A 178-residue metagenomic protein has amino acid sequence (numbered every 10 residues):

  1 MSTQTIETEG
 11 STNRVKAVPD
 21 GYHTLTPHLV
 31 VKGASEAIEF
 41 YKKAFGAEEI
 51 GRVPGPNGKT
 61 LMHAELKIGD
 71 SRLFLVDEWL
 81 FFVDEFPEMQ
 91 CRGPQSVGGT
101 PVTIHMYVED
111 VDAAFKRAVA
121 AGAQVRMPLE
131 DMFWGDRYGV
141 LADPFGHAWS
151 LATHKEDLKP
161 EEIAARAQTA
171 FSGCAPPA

Functional and structural regions predicted by a protein language model:
S2-H28, I38-E39, F45-A142, T153-A178: Vicinal oxygen chelate
V31-S35: Short acidic-aromatic low-complexity motifs
F145: C-terminal catalytic core of tyrosine-transesterase DNA break-rejoin enzymes
